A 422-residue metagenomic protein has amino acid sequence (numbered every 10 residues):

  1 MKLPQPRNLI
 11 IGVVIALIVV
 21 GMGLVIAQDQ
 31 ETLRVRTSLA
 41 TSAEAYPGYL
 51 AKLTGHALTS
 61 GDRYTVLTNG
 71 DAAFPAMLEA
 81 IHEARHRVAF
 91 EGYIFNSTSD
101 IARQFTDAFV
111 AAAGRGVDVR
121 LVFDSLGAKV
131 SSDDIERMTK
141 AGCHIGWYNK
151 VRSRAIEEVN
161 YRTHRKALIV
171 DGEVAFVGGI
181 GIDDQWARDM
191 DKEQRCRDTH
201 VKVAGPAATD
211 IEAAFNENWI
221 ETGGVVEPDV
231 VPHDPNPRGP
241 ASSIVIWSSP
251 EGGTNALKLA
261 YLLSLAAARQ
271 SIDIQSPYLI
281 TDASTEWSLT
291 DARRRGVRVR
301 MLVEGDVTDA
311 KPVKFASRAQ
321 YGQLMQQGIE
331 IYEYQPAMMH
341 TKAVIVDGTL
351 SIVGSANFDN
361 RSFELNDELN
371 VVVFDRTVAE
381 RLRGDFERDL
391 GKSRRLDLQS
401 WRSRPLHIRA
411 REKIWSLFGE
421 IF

Functional and structural regions predicted by a protein language model:
K2-F422: Charged, low-complexity intrinsically disordered terminal segments
